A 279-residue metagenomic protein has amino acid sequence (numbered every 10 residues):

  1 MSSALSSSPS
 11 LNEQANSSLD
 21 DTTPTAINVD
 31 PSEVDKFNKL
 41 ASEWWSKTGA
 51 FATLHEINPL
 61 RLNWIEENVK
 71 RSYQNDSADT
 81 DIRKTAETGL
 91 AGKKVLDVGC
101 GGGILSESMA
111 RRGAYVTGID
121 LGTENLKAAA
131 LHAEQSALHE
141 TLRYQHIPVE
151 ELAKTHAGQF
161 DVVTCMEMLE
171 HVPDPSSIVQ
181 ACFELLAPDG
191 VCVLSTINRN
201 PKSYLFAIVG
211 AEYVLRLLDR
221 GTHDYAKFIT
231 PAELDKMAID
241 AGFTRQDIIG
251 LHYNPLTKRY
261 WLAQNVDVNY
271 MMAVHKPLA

Functional and structural regions predicted by a protein language model:
S2-F51, H55, P59: N-terminal, positively charged/glycine-rich alpha-helical extensions of SAM-dependent methyltransferases
G102-R112: Conserved SAM-binding loop of SAM-dependent methyltransferases across substrates and taxa, primarily the Class I
G122-E124: Conserved SAM/SAH-binding beta-strand->alpha-helix loop
A137-E151: Conserved SAM-binding strand-loop segment of SAM-dependent methyltransferases
T164: A conserved beta-strand element that flanks and buttresses the S-adenosyl-L-methionine
S176-V191: A short glycine-rich, Lys/Arg-flanked "PGG" loop and its adjoining helix->strand segment in the class I
V193-L215: Conserved class I S-adenosyl-L-methionine
R216-E233: Acceptor-substrate binding/catalytic loop of class I
